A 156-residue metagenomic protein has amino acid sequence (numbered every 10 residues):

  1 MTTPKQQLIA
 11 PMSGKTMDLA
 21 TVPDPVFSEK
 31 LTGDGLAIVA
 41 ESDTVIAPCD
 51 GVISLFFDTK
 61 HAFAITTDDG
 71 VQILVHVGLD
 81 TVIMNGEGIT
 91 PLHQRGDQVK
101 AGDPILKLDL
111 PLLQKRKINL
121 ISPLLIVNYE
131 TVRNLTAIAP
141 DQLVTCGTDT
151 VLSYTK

Functional and structural regions predicted by a protein language model:
M1-K156: Contiguous, well-folded functional domains in the mature portion of proteins
